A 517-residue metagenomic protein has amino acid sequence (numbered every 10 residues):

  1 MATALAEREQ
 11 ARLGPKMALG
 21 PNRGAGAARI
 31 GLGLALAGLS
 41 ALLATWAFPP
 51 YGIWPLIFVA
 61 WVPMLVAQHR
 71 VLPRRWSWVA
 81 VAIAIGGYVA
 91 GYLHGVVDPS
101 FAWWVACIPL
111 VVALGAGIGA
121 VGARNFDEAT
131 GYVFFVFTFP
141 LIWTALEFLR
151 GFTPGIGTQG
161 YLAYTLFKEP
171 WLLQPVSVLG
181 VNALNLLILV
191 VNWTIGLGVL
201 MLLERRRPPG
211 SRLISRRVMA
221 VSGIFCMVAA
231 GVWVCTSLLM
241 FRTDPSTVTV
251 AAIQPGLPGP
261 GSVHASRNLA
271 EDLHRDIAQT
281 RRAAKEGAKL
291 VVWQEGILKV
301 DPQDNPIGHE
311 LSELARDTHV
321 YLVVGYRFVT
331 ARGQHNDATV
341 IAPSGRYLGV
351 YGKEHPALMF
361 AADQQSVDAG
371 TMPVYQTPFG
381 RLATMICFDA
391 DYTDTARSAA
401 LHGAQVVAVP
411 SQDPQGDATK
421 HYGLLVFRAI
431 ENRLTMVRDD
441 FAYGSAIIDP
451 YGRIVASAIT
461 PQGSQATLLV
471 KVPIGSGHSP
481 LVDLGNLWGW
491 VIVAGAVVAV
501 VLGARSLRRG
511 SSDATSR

Functional and structural regions predicted by a protein language model:
A2-L238, Q415, R428, D440 (+4 more regions): Membrane-embedded alpha-helical bundles of multi-pass enzymes that act on lipidic or dolichyl-linked glycan substrates
G31, P373-Q376, D513-R517: Acidic, metal/ion-coordinating pockets
T45, A252, V340, V350 (+3 more regions): Conserved hydrophobic/aromatic beta-strand scaffold that supports enzyme active sites
F48-L65, A90-L93, Q254-P255, A283 (+3 more regions): Short, conserved active-site loops that position catalytic residues or coordinate cofactors/metal ions across diverse
G95-W103, C107, F148-V181, A331-S398 (+4 more regions): Active-site catalytic loop in hydrolytic enzyme cores
P99-A102, V112-G115, P140, L290 (+6 more regions): CN hydrolase (nitrilase-like) catalytic-core segments centered on the catalytic cysteine and neighboring Lys/Glu
G119, A123, I277-R281, M372 (+1 more regions): Generic structural signal for well-ordered alpha-helices, preferentially at hydrophobic/aromatic core positions
S237-A362, Y375-P378, T384, F388: Soluble catalytic regions of membrane-associated enzymes that act on cell-envelope and secretory-pathway components
